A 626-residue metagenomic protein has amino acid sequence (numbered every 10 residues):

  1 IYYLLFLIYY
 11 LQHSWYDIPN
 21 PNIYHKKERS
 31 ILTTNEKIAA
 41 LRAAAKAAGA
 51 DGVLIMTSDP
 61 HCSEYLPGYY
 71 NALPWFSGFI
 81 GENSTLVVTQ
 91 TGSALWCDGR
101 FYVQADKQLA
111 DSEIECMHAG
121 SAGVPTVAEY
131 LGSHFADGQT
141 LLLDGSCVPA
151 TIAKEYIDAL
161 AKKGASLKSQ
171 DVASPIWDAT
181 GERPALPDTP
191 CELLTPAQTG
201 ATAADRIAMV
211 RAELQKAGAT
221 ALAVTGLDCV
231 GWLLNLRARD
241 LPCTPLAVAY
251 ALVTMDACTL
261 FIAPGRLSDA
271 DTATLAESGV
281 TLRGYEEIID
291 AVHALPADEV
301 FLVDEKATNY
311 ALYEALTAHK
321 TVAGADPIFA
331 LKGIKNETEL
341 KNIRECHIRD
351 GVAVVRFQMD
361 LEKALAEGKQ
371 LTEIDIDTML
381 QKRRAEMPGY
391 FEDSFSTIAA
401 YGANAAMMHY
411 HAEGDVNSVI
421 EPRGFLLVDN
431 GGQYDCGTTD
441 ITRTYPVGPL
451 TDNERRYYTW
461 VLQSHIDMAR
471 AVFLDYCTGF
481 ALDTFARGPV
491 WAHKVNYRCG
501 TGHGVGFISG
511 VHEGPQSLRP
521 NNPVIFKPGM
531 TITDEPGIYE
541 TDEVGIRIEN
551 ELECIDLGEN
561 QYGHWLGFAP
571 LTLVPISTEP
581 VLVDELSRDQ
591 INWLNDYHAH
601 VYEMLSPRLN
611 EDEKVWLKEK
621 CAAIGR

Functional and structural regions predicted by a protein language model:
I1-S14, I18-N20: Short, basic, low-complexity termini and linkers enriched in Ser/Thr/Gly/Pro that act as targeting/leader peptides
N20-R626: Active-site neighborhoods and metal-handling regions in enzymes and metal-associated proteins
